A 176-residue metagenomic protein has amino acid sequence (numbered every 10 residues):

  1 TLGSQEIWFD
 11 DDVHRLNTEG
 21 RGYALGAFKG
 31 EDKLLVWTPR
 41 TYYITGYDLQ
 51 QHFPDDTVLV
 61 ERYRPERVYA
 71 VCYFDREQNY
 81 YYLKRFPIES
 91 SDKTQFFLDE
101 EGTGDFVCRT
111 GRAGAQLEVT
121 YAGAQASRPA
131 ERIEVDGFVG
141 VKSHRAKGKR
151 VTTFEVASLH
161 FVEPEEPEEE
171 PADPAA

Functional and structural regions predicted by a protein language model:
T1-A176: C-terminal interaction appendages of subunits in large macromolecular complexes
